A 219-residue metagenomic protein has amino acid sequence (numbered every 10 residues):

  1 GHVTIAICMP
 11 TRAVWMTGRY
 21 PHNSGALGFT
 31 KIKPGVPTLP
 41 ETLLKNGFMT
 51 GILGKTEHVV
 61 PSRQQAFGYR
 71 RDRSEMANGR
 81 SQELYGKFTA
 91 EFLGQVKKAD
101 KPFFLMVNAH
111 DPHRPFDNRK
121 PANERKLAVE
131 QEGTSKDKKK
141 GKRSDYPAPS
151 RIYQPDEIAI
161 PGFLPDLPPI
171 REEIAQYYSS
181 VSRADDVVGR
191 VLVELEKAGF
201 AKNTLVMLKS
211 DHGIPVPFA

Functional and structural regions predicted by a protein language model:
G1-A219: Formylglycine-dependent sulfatase
